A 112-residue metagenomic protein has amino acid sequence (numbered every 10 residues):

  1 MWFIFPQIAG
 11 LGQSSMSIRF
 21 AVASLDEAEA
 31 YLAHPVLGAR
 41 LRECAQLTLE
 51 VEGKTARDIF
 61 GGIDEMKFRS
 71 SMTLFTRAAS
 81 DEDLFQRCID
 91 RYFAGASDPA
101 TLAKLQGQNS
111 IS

Functional and structural regions predicted by a protein language model:
M1-L25: Hydrophobic/aromatic-rich, well-ordered segments within soluble, folded domains that form packed cores
Q7, C44, R91: Short acidic/histidine-centered micro-motifs embedded in hydrophobic/aromatic stretches that mark compact functional
S14, H34, E82-D83: Serine-centered coil/turn micro-motif
A30-A79: Mid-chain, well-packed structural core segment of small domains
A78-S112: Charged phosphate-binding loop/patch that engages nucleotide di/tri-phosphates or the phosphate backbone of nucleic
